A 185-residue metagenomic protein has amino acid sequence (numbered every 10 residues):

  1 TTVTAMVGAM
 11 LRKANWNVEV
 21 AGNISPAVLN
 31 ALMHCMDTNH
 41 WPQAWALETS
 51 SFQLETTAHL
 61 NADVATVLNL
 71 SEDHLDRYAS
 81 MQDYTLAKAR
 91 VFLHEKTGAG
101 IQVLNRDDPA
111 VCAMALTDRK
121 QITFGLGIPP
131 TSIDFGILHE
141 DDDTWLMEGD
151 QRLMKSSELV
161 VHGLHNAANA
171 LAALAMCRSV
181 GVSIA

Functional and structural regions predicted by a protein language model:
T2-R106, A110-K120, L138: Phosphate-binding loop of NTP-binding sites
S80-Q82, K120-A185: Adenine nucleotide phosphate-binding catalytic loops in nucleotide-utilizing enzymes
